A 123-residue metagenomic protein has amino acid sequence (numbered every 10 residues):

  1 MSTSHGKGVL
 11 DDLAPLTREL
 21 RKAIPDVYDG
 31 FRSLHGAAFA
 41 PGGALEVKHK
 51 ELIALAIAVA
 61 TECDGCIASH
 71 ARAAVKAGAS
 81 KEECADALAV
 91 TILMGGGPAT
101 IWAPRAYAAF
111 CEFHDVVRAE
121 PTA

Functional and structural regions predicted by a protein language model:
M1-H49, I101-A123: Acidic, glycine/proline-rich low-complexity segments that act as flexible tails and inter-domain linkers
D29, S69-K81, F110: Iron-sulfur (Fe-S) cluster-binding segments and ferredoxin-like electron-carrier domains, especially [2Fe-2S]
A37-A40, R72, K76, L93: General structural signal for alpha-helix termini and helix-helix connectors
E46-V47, D64, K81: Alpha-helix N-cap/helix-initiation sites
I53, I57-S69: Short, thiol/selenol-centered motifs that function as redox-active sites or metal-ligating centers
C84-A87: Membrane-interface alpha-helices at helix entry/exit sites of multi-pass transporters
A89-A106: Short Fe-S-cluster ligation motifs
